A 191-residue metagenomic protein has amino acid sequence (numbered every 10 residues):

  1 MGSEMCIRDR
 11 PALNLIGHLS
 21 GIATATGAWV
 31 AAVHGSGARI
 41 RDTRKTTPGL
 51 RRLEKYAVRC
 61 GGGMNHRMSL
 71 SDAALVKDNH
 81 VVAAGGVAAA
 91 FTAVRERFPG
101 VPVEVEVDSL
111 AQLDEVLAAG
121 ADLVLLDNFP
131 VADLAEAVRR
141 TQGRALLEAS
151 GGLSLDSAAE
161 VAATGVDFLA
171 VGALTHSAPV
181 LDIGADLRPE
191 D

Functional and structural regions predicted by a protein language model:
M1-D108, Q112-A119, A135-R140, L146-E148 (+3 more regions): Acidic/glycine-rich phosphate/pyrophosphate-binding loops and surrounding catalytic core that coordinate Mg2+
N128, G151, A173-L174: Short secondary-structure boundary segments
A132: Glycine-centered loop/turn positions within well-structured domains that cap or flank conserved ligand/cofactor-binding
A173-D191: Short, charged, intrinsically disordered terminal tails
